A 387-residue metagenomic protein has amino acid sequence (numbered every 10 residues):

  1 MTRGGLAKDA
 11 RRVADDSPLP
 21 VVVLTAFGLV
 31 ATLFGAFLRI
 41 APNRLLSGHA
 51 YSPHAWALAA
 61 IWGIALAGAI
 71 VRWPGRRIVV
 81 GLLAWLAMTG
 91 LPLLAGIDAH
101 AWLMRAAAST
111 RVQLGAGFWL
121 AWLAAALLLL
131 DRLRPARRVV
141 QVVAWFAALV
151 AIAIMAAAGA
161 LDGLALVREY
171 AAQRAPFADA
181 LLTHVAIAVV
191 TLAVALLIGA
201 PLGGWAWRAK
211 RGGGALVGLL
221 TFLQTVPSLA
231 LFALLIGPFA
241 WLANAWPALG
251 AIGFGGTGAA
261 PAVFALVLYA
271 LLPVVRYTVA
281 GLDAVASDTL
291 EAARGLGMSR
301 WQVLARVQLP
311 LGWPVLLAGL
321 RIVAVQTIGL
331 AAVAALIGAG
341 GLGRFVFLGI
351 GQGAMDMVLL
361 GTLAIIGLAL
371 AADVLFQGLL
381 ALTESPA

Functional and structural regions predicted by a protein language model:
M1-T183, A387: N-terminal, non-cleaved signal-anchor transmembrane helix
L66-R72, R138-Q141, W145, L249-I252 (+2 more regions): C-terminal transmembrane helix and the adjacent membrane-cytosol boundary/short C-terminal tail of inner/organellar
L120, F177-W205, L320: Transmembrane alpha-helix signature in integral membrane proteins
R132, V190-T221, A233: Transmembrane-helix boundary motif in ABC transporter permease subunits
F232-L272: Membrane-interfacial helix termini and adjacent extracytoplasmic/periplasmic loops of multi-pass transporters
V285-G312, A339: Short helix-to-coil transition segments within interhelical loops that connect adjacent transmembrane helices
W301-A334, L360, F376: Transmembrane alpha-helices
L330-I365, E384-A387: Glycine-rich helix-loop "coupling/hinge" segments at transmembrane-helix boundaries in multipass transporters
